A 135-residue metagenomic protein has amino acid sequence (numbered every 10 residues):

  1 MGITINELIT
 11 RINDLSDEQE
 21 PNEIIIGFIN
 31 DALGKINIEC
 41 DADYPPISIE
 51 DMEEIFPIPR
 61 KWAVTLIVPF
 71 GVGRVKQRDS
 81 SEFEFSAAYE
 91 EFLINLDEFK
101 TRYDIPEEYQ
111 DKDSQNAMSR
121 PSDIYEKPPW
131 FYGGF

Functional and structural regions predicted by a protein language model:
M1-I58, I105-F135: Conserved short "hinge" loops at termini or chain/domain junctions
P45-S48, E84-A88: Short, glycine/acidic-rich hinge or "gate" loops at secondary-structure transitions that mediate conformational
F56-L66: Structural motif
T65-Q77: Short, hydrophobic/amphipathic alpha-helical patches that form generic packing surfaces within helical domains
V68, E98-Q110: Amphipathic, Lys/Arg-enriched alpha-helical patches that create a basic surface for binding polyanionic ligands
D79-E82: Charged, low-complexity interaction regions
S86-K100: Short secondary-structure subsegments characteristic of cysteine-rich extracellular domains
